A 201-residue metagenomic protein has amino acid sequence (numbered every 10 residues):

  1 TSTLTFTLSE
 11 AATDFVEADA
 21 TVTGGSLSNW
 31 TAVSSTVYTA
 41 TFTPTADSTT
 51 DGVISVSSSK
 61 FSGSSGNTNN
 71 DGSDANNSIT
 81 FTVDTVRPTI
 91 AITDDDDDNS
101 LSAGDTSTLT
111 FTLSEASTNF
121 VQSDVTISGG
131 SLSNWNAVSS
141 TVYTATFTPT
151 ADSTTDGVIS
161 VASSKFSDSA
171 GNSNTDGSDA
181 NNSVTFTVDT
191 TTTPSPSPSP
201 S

Functional and structural regions predicted by a protein language model:
T1-S201: Non-catalytic beta-sheet/beta-sandwich ligand-binding modules that flank or precede catalytic cores
